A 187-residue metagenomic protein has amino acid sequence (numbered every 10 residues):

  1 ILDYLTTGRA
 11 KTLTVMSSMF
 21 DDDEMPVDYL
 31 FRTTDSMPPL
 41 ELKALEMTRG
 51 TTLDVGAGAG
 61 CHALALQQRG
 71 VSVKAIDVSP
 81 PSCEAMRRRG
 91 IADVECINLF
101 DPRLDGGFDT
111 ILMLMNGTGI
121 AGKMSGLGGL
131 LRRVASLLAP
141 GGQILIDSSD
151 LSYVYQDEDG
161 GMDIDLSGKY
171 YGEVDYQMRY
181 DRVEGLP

Functional and structural regions predicted by a protein language model:
I1-M47: S-adenosyl-L-methionine
R49-G58: Conserved class I S-adenosyl-L-methionine
A59-G70: Conserved SAM-binding loop of SAM-dependent methyltransferases across substrates and taxa, primarily the Class I
S79-P80: Conserved SAM/SAH-binding beta-strand->alpha-helix loop
G90-D101: Conserved SAM-binding strand-loop segment of SAM-dependent methyltransferases
F108-G128: A short SAM/SAH-binding and catalytic strip from SAM-dependent methyltransferases
L127-P140: A short glycine-rich, Lys/Arg-flanked "PGG" loop and its adjoining helix->strand segment in the class I
P140-P187: SAM-dependent methyltransferase
